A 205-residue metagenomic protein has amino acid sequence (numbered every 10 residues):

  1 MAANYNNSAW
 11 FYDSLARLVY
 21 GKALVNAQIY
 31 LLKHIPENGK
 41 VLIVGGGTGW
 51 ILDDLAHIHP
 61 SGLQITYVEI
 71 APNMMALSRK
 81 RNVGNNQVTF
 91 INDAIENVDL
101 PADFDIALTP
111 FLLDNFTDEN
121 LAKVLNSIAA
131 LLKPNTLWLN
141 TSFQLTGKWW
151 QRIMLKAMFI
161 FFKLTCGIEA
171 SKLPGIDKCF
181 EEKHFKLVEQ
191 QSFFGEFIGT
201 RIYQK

Functional and structural regions predicted by a protein language model:
M1-F11: N-terminal, positively charged/glycine-rich alpha-helical extensions of SAM-dependent methyltransferases
G21-N38: Conserved alpha-helix/loop element of class I SAM-dependent methyltransferases that forms part of the SAM/SAH-binding
E37-N38, L132-W138: Short glycine-dipeptide loop
L42-N97: Class I SAM-dependent methyltransferase SAM/SAH-binding core
L108: A conserved beta-strand element that flanks and buttresses the S-adenosyl-L-methionine
A122-P134: A short glycine-rich, Lys/Arg-flanked "PGG" loop and its adjoining helix->strand segment in the class I
T141-K183, Q191: C-terminal alpha-helical "lid/dimerization" subdomain adjacent to the S-adenosyl-L-methionine
K183-F185, E189-K205: Core SAM-dependent methyltransferase catalytic element
